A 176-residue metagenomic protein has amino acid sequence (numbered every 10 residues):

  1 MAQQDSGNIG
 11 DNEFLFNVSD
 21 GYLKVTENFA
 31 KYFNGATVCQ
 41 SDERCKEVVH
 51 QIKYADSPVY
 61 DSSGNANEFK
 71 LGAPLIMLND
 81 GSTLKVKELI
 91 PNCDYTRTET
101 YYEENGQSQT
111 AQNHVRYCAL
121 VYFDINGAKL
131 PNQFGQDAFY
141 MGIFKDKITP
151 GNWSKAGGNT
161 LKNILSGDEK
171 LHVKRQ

Functional and structural regions predicted by a protein language model:
A2-F16, V38: Alpha-helix exit/C-cap motif
V18-Q176: Intrinsically disordered, low-complexity regions enriched in Pro/Ser/Thr/Gly and acidic residues
